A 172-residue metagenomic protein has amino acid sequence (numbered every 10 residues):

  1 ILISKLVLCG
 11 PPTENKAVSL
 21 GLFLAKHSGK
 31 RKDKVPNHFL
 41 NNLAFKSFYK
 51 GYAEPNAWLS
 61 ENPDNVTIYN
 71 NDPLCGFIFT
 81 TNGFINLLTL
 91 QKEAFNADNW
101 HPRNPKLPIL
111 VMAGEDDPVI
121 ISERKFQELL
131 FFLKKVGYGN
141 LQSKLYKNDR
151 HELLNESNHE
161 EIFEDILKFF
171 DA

Functional and structural regions predicted by a protein language model:
I1-L74: Alpha/beta-hydrolase-fold enzymes
S19, E123-R124, S157, E161: Generic recognition of short, well-ordered alpha-helical segments
F79-H101: Active-site nucleophile elbow and catalytic-triad environment of alpha/beta-hydrolase enzymes
R103-I109, V136-G139: Short, proline-enriched alpha-helix->beta-strand connector loops that line the catalytic pocket of alpha/beta-hydrolase
V111-A113: Short beta-strand/loop motif that positions the catalytic acidic residue of the alpha/beta-hydrolase fold
D116-E128: Conserved alpha/beta-hydrolase "acid-adjacent" motif
K125-F132, I162: A general structural detector for well-ordered alpha-helical segments in enzyme core domains, enriched
K134-A172: Catalytic active-site module of serine/aspartate enzymes centered on a nucleophile-bearing elbow/loop
